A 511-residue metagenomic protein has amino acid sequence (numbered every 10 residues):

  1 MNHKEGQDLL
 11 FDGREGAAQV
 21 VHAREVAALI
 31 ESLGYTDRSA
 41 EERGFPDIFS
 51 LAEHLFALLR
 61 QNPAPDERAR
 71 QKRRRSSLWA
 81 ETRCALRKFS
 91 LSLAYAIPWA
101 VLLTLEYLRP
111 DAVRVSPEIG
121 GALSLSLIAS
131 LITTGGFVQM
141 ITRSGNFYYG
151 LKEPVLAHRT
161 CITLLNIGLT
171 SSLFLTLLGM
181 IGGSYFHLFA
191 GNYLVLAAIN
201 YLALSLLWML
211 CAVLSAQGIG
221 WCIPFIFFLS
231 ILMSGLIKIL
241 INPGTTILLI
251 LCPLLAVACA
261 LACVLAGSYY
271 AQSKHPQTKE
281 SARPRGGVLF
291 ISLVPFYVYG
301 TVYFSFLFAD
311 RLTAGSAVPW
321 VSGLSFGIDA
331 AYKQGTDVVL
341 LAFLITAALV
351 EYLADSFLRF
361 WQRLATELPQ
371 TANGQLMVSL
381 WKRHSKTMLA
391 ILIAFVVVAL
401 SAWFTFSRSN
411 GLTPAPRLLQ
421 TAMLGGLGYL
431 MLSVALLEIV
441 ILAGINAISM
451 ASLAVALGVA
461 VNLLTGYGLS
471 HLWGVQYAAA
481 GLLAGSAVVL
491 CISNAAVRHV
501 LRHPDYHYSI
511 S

Functional and structural regions predicted by a protein language model:
M1-T82: Soluble N-terminal domains of membrane-associated systems
R75-E153, L165-S184, L196-A197, C222-F228 (+1 more regions): Core alpha-helical transmembrane segments of integral membrane proteins
E81-L93, S281-S305, A309, H384-I393 (+2 more regions): Hydrophobic faces of transmembrane alpha-helices in multi-pass small-molecule transporters and flippases across diverse
G120-S130, N166-L214, P224, V398-E438: Alpha-helical transmembrane segments of multi-pass membrane proteins
F147-T163, Y332-S409: Specific pore-lining/lateral-gate transmembrane helices of multi-pass inner-membrane transport and insertion machines
I199-Y201, V213-L240, L442-Y467: Alpha-helical transmembrane segments of multi-pass membrane transporters/permeases
I223-Q272, Q476-H499: Hydrophobic alpha-helical transmembrane segments
S230, C252-D355: Transmembrane helical elements of multi-pass membrane transporters/channels
